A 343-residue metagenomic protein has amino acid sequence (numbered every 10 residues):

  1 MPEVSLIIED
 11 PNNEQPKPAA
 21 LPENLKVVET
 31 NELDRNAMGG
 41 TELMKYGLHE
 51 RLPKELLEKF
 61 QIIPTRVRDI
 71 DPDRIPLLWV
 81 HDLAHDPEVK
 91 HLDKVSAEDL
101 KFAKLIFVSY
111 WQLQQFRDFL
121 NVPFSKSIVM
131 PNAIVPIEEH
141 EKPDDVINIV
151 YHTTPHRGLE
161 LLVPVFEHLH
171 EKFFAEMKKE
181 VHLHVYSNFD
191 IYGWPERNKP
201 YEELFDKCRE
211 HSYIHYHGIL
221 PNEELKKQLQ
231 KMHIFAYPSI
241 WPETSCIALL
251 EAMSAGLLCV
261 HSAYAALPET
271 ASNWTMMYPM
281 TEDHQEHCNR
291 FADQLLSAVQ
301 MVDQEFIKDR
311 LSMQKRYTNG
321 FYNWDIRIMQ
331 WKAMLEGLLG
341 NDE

Functional and structural regions predicted by a protein language model:
M1-I70: N-terminal pre-catalytic "stem/leader" segment of glycosyltransferase-like enzymes
M38-L43, E282, E286, F306-L339: A charged, aromatic-enriched C-terminal amphipathic alpha-helix characteristic of glycosyltransferases across folds
F60-V89, A103-F107, I128-M130: Active-site proximal beta-strand in glycosyltransferases
F102-R117, V122-E139: Donor nucleotide-sugar binding/catalytic pocket of nucleotide-sugar-dependent glycosyltransferases
E141-G158, V163-F166, H184: Conserved donor-binding/catalytic core segment of Leloir-type glycosyltransferases
R197-E223: Nucleotide-activated donor-binding/catalytic signature segment of Leloir-type glycosyltransferases, i.e., the conserved
Q230-T244, L257: Acidic donor-binding loop of glycosyltransferase active sites
P268-V299: Change "using UDP/GDP/dTDP sugars" to "using nucleotide sugars
